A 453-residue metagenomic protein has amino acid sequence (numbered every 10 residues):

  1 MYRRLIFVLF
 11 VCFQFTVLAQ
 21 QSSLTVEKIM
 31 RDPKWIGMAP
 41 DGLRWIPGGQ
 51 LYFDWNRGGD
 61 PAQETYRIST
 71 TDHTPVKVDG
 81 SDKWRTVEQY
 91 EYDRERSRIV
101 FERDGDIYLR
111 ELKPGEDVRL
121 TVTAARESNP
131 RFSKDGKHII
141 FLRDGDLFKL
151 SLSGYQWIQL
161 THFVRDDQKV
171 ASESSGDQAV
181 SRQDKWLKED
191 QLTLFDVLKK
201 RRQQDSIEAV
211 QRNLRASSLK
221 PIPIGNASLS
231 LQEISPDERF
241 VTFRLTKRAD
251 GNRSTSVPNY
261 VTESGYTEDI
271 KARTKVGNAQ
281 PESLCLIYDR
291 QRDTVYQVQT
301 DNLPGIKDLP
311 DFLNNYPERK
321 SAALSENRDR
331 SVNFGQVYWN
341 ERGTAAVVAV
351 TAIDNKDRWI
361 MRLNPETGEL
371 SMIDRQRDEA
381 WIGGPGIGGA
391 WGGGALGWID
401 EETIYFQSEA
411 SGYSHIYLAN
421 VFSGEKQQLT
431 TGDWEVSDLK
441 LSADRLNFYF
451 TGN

Functional and structural regions predicted by a protein language model:
R4-F13: Sec-dependent N-terminal signal peptides
Q14-L18: Hydrophobic membrane-targeting alpha-helices
A19-N453: Beta-propeller folds
